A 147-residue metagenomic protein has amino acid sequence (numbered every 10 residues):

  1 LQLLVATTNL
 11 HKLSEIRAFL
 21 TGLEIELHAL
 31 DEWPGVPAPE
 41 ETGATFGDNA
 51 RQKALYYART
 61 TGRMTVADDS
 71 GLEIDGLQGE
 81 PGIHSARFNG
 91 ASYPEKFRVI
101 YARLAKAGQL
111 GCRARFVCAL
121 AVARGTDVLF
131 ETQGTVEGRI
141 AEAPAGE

Functional and structural regions predicted by a protein language model:
L1-L4, L10-E147: Anionic-ligand binding patches
